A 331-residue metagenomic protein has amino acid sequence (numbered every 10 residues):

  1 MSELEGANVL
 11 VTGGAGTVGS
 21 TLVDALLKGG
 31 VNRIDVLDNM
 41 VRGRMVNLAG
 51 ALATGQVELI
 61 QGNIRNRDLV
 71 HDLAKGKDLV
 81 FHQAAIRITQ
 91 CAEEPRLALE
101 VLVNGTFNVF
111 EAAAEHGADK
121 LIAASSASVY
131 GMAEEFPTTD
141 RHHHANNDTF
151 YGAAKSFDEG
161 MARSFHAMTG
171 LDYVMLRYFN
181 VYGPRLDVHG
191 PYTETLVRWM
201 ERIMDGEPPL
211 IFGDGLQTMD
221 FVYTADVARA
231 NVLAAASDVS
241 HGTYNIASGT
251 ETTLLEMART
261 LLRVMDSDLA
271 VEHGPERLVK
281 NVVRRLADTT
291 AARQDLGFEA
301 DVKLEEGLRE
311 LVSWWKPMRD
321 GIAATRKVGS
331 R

Functional and structural regions predicted by a protein language model:
M1-V181, V302, E310, M318 (+1 more regions): N-terminal Rossmann-like NAD(P)+-binding domain of SDR-like oxidoreductases, especially those catalyzing
T17, T149, R177, E194 (+4 more regions): Amphipathic alpha-helical recognition patches that constitute DNA-binding helices
L26, V109, F165, T195 (+3 more regions): A short, amphipathic alpha-helix embedded in the catalytic core of nucleotide-handling enzymes
G29, M204-R331: C-terminal substrate-binding subdomain of Rossmann-fold SDR/epimerase-dehydratase oxidoreductases
G43, R65, E93, V101-N104 (+6 more regions): Residue-level signal for the nucleotide or nucleotide-sugar donor/cofactor binding architecture
C91-A92, R141-N146, V174-D187, R198-V222 (+3 more regions): A conserved pocket-lining segment of Rossmann-fold NAD(P)-dependent short-chain dehydrogenase/reductase
F136-P137, V188-V197: A glycine/serine/threonine-rich, flexible loop-to-helix segment that serves as the NAD(P) cofactor-binding "lid"
F157, M161, F165, T195 (+3 more regions): Hydrophobic alpha-helix immediately C-terminal to the catalytic Tyr-X-X-X-Lys motif of short-chain
